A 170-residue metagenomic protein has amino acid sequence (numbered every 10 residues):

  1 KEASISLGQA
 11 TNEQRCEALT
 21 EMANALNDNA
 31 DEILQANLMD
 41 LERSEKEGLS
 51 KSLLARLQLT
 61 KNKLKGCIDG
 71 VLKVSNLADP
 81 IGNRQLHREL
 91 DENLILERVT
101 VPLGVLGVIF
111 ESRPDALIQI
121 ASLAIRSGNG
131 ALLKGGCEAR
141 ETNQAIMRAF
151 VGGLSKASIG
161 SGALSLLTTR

Functional and structural regions predicted by a protein language model:
K1-L94: N-terminal Rossmann-like NAD(P)+-binding subdomain of aldehyde/semialdehyde dehydrogenases
N12, G135-E138, T169: Short, ordered loop/turn segments at secondary-structure junctions
G70, T142-I146, L166-T169: Contiguous hydrophobic segments
N76, P80-G152, A157: Conserved small-residue-rich beta-alpha loop and adjacent elements that most often cradle the phosphate/pyrophosphate
V105, I159-S161, S165-R170: Conserved NAD(P)+-binding/catalytic subdomain of aldehyde/semialdehyde dehydrogenases
